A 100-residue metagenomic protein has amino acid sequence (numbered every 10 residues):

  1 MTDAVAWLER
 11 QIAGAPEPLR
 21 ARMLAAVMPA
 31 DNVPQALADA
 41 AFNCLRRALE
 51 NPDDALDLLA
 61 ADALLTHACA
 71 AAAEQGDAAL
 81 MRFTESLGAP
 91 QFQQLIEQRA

Functional and structural regions predicted by a protein language model:
M1-P18: N-terminal, charge-rich alpha-helical recognition modules
A4, L45-L49, L80: Generic alpha-helix detector with strongest preference for long hydrophobic helices that associate with membranes
G14-A60: Amphipathic alpha-helical interaction modules
L58-A100: Amphipathic alpha-helical binding modules
